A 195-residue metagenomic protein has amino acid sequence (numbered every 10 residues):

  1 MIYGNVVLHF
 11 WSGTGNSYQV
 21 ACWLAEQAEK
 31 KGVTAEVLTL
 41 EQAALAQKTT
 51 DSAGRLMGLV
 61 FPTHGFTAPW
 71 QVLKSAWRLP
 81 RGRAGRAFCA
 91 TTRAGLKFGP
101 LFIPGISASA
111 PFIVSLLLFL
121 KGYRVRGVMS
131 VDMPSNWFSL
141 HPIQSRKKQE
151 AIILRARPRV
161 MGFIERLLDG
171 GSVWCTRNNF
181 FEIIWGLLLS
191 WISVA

Functional and structural regions predicted by a protein language model:
M1-V6, N16, E26-V37, K48-V194: FMN-binding flavodoxin-like domain, especially the glycine-rich phosphate-binding loop
L8-W11: Local sequence-structure signature of Cys/Sec-based thiol-disulfide redox active-site neighborhoods
G15-A21: Short N-terminal binding/cap micro-motifs at the start of the first secondary-structure element
L40-L45: Conserved SAM/SAH-binding loop
